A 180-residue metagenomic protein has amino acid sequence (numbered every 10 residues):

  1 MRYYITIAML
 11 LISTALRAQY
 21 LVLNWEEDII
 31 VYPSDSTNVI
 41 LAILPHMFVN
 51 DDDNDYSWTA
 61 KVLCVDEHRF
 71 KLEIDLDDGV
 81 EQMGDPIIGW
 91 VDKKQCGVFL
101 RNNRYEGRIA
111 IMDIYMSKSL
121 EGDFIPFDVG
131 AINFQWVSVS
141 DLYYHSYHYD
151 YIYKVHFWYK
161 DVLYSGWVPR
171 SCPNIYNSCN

Functional and structural regions predicted by a protein language model:
Y3-A15: Sec-dependent N-terminal signal peptides
T6-A8, A60, G89, G166: Small side chains
I7-A8, N24, V168, N180: Generic alpha-helical secondary structure signal
A15, S119-E121, P173: Serine/proline-rich low-complexity intrinsically disordered segments, especially terminal tails, linkers
Y20-D66, D75, L100-Y147: Beta-loop motif signature
H68-F70: Exposed beta-strand-loop-beta-strand "reactive/processing" segments of non-cytosolic proteins
E73-A110, Y147-N180: Boundary regions of SH3-family modules and the immediately adjacent low-complexity/disordered segments in eukaryotic
